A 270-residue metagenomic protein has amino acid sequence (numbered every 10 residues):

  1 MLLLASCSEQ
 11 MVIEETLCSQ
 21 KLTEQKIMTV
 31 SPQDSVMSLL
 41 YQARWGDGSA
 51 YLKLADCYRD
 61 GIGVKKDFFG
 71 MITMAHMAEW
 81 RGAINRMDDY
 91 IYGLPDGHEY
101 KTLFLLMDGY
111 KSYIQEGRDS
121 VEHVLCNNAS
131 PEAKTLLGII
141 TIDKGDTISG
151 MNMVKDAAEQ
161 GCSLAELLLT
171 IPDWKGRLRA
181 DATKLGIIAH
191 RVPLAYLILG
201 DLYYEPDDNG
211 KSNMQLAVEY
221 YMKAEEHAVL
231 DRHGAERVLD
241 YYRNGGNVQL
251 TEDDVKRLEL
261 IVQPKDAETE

Functional and structural regions predicted by a protein language model:
A5-S6: C-terminal motif of bacterial Sec signal peptides marking the signal peptidase cleavage site
E15-E24, V36, L40, L52 (+6 more regions): Alpha-helical tetratricopeptide repeat
S35, M71, G117-R118, G150 (+2 more regions): Single-residue signature of alpha-solenoid repeat helices
L39, A75, V121-L125, V154 (+2 more regions): Hydrophobic/aromatic packing residues within the alpha-helices of TPR/SEL1-like helical repeat arrays
R44-W45, I62-K66, D96-G97, K111-E116 (+8 more regions): Short coil/turn and helix-start
K53-D60, D89-G93, L105-S112, K134 (+4 more regions): Hydrophobic face of amphipathic alpha-helices that form TPR/SEL1-like repeat modules and related alpha-solenoid
F69-G82, K155-C162, Q215-V229, V255-P264: TPR/TPR-like (Sel1-like) alpha-helical repeat modules
H233-E270: Terminal, low-structured helical/coil segments at or just beyond the last alpha-helical repeat
